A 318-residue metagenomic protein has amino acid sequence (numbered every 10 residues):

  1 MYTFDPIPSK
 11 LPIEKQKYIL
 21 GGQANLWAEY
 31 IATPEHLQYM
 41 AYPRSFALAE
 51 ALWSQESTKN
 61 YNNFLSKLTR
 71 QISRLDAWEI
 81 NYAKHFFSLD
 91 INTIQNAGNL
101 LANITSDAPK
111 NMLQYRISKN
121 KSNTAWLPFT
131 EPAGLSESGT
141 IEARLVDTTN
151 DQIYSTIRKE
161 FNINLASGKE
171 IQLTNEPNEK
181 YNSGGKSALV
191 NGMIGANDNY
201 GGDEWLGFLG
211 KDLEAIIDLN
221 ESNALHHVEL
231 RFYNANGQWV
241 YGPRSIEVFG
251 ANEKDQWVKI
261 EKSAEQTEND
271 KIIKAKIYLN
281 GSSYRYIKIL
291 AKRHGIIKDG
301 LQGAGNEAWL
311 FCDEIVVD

Functional and structural regions predicted by a protein language model:
M1-N103: Flexible, acidic glycine-rich loops studded with aromatic residues
K17-G21, N99, K110, L225 (+2 more regions): Active-site lining segments that contact anionic ligands and/or coordinate catalytic metals
N25-W27, A51, D107, V146 (+3 more regions): Structured loops at beta-to-helix junctions and adjacent beta-edge loops in soluble globular domains
A28-T33, Q55, N111, S122-N123 (+2 more regions): Flexible loop/turn segments at secondary-structure boundaries
S66-E214, Y233: Short, compositionally stereotyped local motifs that mark structural "simplifiers"
L135, E265-K271: Short proline/glycine- and polar residue-rich coil/turn motifs
N197-E261, K271-D318: Aromatic, loop-rich ligand-recognition surfaces of beta-strand-rich domains
